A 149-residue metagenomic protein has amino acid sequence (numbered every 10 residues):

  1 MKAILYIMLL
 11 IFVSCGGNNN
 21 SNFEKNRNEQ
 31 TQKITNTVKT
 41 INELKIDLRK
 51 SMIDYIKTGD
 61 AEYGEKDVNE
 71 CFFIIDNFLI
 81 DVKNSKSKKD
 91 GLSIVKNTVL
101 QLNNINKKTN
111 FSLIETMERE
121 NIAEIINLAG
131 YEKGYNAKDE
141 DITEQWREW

Functional and structural regions predicted by a protein language model:
M1-I7: Sec-dependent signal peptide recognition, specifically the positively charged N-region followed immediately by
V13-S14: C-terminal motif of bacterial Sec signal peptides marking the signal peptidase cleavage site
G17-S21: Signal peptide cleavage region of secreted peptide precursors
E24-D81: Short terminal alpha-helical segments
E24-T37, T109-W149: Amphipathic alpha-helical binding modules
D60-Y63, K86-K88, L113: Charged, low-complexity interaction regions
F72-K108: Mature extracytoplasmic domains of secretory-pathway proteins
